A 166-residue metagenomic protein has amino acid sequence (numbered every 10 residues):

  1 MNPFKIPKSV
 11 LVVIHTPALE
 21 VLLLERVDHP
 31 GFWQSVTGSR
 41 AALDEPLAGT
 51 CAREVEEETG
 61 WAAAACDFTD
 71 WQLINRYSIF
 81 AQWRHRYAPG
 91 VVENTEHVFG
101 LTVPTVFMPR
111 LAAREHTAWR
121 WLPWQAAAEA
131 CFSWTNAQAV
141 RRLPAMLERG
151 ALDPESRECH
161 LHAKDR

Functional and structural regions predicted by a protein language model:
M1, V98-R110, L147-E158: Hydrophobic transmembrane alpha-helix bundles
M1-V21, L43: Conserved N-terminal beta-strand and adjoining loop/helix that marks the start of the Nudix/MutT-like hydrolase domain
P7-V10, A18, W71, T95 (+1 more regions): Low-complexity, intrinsically disordered short peptide segments enriched in small/polar/basic residues
L23-R26: Short, acidic/hydrophobic/Gly-rich beta-strand patch recurrent on exposed beta strands that often constitutes part
H29-F32: A conserved beta-turn-beta hairpin within the catalytic core of GNAT-like acetyltransferases that forms part
Q34-T37: A short gly/proline-enriched turn/hairpin at secondary-structure junctions
R40-W134: Unchanged
E129-R166: Charged phosphate-binding loop/patch that engages nucleotide di/tri-phosphates or the phosphate backbone of nucleic
